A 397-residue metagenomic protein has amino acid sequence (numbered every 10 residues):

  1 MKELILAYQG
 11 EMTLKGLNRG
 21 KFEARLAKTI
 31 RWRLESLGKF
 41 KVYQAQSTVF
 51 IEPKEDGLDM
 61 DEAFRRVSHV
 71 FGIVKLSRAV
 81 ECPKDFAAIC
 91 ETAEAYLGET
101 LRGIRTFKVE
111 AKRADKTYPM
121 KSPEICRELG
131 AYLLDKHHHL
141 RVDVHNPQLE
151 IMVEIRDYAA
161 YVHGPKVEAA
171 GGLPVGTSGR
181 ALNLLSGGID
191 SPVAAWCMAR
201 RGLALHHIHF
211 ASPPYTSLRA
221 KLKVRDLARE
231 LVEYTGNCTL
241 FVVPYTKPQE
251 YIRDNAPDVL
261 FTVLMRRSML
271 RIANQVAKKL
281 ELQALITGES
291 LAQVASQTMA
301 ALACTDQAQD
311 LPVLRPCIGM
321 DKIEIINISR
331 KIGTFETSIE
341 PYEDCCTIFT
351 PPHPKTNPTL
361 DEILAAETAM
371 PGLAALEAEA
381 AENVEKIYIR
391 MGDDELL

Functional and structural regions predicted by a protein language model:
M1-L182, P192-C238, Q307, K355-L360 (+2 more regions): RNA-binding accessory domains that recognize and position tRNA/RNA substrates
E128-L133, H139, K166, G172-S178 (+3 more regions): Active-site adenylate/phosphate-handling loop in enzymes that bind or generate adenylated species
N183, H207-H209, V242, T287 (+1 more regions): Structural beta-sheet core signal
G188: Conserved G/P- and acidic residue-centered "switch" motifs that form tight phosphate/ATP-binding loops in soluble
A228-D254, Y342-D344: A conserved beta-strand->alpha-helix junction
Q293, P341-F349: Small/polar glycine-rich anion-binding or flexible loop at a beta-alpha turn
G333-P341: A short alpha-helix-loop-beta-strand transition element characteristic of N-terminal alpha/beta dinucleotide-binding
